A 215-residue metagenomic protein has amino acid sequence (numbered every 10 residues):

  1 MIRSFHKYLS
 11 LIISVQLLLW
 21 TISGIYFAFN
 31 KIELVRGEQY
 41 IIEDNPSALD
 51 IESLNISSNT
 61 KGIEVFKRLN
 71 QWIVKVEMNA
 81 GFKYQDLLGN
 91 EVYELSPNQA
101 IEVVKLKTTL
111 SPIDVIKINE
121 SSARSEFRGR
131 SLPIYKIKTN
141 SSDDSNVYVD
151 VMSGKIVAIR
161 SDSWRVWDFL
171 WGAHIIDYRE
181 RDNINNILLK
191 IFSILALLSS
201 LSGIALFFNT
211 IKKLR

Functional and structural regions predicted by a protein language model:
M1-R215: Conserved histidines in hydrophobic membrane contexts and catalytic metal-binding motifs
